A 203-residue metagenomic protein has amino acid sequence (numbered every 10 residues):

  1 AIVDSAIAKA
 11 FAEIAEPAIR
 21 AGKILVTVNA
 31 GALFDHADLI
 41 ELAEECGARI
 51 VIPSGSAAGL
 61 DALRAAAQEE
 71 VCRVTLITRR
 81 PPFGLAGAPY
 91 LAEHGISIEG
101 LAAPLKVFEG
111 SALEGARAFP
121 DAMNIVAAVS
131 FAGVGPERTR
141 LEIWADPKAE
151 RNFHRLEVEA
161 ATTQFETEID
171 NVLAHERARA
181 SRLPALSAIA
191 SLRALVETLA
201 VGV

Functional and structural regions predicted by a protein language model:
A1-I7: N-terminal Rossmann-like NAD(P) cofactor-binding module of classical short-chain dehydrogenase/reductase
V3, V26, R49-V51: Structural detector of well-ordered beta-strand residues that form the stable sheet scaffold of enzyme domains
K9-P17, A21, N29-R49: Rossmann-fold NAD(P)-binding glycine/threonine-rich loop
V28-G31, S54-S56: Short strand-turn motif at the edge of the Rossmann-like AdoMet-binding core
A48, S56-V203: Active-site-lining helix/loop region of Rossmann-like oxidoreductase modules
